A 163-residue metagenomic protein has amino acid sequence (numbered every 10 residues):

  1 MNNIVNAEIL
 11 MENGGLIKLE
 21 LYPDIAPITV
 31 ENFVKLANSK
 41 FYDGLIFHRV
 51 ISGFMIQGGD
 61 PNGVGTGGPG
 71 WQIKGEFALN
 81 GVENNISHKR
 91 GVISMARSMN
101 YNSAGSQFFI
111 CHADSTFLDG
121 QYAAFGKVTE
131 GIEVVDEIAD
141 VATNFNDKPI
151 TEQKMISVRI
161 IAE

Functional and structural regions predicted by a protein language model:
M1-E163: Cyclophilin-like peptidyl-prolyl cis-trans isomerases
